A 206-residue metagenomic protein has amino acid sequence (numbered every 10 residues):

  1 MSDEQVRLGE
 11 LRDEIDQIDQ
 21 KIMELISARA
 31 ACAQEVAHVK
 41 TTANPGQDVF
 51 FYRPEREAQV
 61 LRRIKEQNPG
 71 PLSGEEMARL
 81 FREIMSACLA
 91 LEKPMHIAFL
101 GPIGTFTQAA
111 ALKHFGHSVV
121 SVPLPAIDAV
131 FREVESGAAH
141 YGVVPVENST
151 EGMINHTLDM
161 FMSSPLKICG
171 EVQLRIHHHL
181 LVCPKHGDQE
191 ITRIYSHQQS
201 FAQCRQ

Functional and structural regions predicted by a protein language model:
M1-Q206: Domain-level signature for soluble enzymes in the chorismate/prephenate branch of the shikimate pathway
